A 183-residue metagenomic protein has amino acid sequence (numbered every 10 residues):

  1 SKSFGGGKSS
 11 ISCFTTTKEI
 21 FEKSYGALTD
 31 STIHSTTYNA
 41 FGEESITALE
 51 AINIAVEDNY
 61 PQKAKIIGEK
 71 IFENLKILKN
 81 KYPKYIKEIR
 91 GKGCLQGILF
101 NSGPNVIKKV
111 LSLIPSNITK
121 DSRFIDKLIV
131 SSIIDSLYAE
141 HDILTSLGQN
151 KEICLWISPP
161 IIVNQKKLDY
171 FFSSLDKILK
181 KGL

Functional and structural regions predicted by a protein language model:
S1-L183: Conserved N-terminal phosphate-binding loop of PLP-dependent enzymes in the Aspartate aminotransferase
